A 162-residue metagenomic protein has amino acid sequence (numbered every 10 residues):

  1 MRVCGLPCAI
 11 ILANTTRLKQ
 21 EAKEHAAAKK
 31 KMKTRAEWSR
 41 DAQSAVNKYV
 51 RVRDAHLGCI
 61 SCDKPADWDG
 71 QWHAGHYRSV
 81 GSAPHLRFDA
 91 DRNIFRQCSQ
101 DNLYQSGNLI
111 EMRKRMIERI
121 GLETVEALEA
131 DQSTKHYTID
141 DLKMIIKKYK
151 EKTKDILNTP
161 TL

Functional and structural regions predicted by a protein language model:
M1-A45, Q132-L162: A boundary/linker detector
M1-C4, V52-L57, A90-I94: Short metal-coordination and nucleic-acid-contact micro-motifs, chiefly zinc-binding Cys/His arrays
M1-L6, N14-A22, G70-S79, N108-R115: Short cysteine/histidine-rich zinc-coordinating motifs and their immediately flanking basic loops
C8-A13, K64-D67, N93-I120: Short Cys/His-centered divalent metal-binding micro-motifs
Q43-R53, G81-F88: Short, intrinsically disordered, charge-biased short linear motifs at domain edges
I60-R96: Histidine-centered nuclease catalytic patch
I120-A130: Short, surface-exposed acidic
